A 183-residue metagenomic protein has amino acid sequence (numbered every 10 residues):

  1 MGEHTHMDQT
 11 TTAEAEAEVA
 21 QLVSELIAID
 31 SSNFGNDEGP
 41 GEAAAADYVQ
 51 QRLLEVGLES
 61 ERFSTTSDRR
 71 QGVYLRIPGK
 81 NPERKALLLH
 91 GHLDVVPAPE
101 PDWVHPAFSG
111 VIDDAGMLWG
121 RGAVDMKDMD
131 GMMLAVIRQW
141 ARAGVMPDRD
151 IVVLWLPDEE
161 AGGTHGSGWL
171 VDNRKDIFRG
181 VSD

Functional and structural regions predicted by a protein language model:
M1-E3: Short, positively charged and aromatic/hydrophobic N-terminal segments
H6-R121, W140-D148: Acidic/His- and Gly-rich active-site-bordering loop/insert found across diverse amide/peptide-bond hydrolases
M126-D183: Acidic/histidine-rich catalytic neighborhood of metal-dependent amide-processing enzymes
